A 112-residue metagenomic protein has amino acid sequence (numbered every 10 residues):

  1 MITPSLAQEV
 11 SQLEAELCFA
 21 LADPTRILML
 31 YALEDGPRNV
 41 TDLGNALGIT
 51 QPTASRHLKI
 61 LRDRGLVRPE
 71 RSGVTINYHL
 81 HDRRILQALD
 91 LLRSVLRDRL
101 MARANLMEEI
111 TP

Functional and structural regions predicted by a protein language model:
M1-L13, I85-P112: Amphipathic alpha-helical dimerization/coiled-coil segments that flank or bridge DNA-binding/regulatory modules
L6-P52, S72-I85: N-terminal helix-turn-helix DNA-binding core of bacterial DNA-binding proteins
D35, D63-R64: Residues at the C-terminal ends
N45, R62-D63: Alpha-helical residues within the helix-turn-helix
H57: Residues within the DNA-recognition helix of helix-turn-helix
